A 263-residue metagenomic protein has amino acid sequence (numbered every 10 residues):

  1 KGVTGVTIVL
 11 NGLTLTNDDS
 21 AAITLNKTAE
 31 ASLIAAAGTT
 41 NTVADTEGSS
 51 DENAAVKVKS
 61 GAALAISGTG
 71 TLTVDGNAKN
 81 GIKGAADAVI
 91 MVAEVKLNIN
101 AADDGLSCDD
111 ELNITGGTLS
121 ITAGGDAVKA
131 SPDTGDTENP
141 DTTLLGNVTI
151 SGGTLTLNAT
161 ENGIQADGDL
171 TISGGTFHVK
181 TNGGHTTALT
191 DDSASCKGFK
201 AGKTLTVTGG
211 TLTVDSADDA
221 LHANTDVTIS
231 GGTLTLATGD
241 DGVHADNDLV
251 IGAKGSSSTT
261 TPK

Functional and structural regions predicted by a protein language model:
K1-K263: A composition-driven surface/loop motif
